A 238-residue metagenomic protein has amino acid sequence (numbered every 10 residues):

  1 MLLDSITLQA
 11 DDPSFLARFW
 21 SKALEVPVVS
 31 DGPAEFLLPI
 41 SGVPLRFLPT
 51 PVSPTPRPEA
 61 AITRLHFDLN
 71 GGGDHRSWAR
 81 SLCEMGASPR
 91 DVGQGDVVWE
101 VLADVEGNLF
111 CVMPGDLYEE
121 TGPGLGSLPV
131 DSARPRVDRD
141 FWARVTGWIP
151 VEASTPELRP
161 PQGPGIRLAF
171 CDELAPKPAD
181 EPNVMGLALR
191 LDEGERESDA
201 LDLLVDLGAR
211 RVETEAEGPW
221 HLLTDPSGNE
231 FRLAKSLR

Functional and structural regions predicted by a protein language model:
M1-D31, L38-D91, A103-S154, L158-E215 (+1 more regions): Glyoxalase I/VOC metalloenzyme domain signal
G95-V97, A216-G218: Short, small/polar residue-rich loop motifs at catalytic or cofactor-binding pockets
